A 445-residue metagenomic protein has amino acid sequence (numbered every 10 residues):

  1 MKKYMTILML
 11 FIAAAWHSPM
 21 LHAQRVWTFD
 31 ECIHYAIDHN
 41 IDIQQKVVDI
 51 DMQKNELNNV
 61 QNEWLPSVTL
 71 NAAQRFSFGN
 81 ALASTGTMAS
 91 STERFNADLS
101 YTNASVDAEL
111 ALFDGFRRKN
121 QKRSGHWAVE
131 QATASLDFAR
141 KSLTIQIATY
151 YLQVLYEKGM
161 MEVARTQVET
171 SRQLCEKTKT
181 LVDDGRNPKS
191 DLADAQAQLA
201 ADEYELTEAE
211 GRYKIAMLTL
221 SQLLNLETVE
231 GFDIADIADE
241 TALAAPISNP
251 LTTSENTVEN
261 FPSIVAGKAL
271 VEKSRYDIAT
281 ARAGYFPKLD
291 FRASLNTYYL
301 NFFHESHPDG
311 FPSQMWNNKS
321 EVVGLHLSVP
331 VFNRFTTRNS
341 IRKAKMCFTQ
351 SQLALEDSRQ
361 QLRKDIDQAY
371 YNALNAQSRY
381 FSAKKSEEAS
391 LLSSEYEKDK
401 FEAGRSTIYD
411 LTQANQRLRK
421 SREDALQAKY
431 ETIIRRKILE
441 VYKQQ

Functional and structural regions predicted by a protein language model:
M1-F29, N40, Q444: Bacterial Sec-dependent N-terminal signal peptides
L21-T69, A73, G79, T228 (+2 more regions): Bacterial Sec-pathway N-terminal export signals of envelope proteins
E31, N55, S142-V258, N372 (+1 more regions): Periplasmic alpha-helical coiled-coil/stalk elements that build and connect Gram-negative outer-membrane
Q44-V48, Q61-N62, D98, L112-R140 (+5 more regions): Sec/SRP-type N-terminal targeting helices
N58, D107, A279-T280, H326: Outer-membrane beta-barrel architecture
N71-L110, I237-A245, R292-V329: Small/polar, glycine/serine/threonine/aspartate-rich low-complexity segments that form flexible
Y204-L226, K385-Q445: Short segments within alpha-helical structural elements
